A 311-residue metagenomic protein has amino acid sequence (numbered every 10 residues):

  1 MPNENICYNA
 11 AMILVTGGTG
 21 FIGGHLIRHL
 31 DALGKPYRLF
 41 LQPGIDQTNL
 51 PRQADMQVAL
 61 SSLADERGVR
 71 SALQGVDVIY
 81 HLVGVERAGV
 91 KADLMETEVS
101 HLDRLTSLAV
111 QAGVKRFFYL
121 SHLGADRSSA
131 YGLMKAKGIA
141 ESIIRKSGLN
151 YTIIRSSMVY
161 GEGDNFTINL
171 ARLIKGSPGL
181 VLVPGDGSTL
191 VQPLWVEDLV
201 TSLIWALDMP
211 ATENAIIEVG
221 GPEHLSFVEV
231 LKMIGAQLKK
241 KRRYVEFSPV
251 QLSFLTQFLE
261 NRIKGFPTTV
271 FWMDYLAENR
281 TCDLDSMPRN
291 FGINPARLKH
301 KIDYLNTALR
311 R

Functional and structural regions predicted by a protein language model:
M12, D77-V78, R116: Structural motif
I13-L33: N-terminal Rossmann NAD(P)H-binding glycine-rich loop of SDR-like oxidoreductase domains
K35-G44: Conserved glycine-rich Rossmann-like NAD(P)H-binding loop of the short-chain dehydrogenase/reductase
I45-N49, A54-R104, L108-Q111, L123-R127: NAD(P)H-binding glycine-rich loop region in Rossmannoid oxidoreductase-like domains and their noncatalytic homologs
V85, E96-S147, T152-R155: Conserved Rossmann-fold NAD(P)-dependent oxidoreductase catalytic core, especially the SDR/UDP-sugar
S128-K240: Oxidoreductase cofactor-interface core, primarily capturing Rossmann-like NAD(P)-dependent enzymes
W205-T268, C282-R311: Mid/C-terminal beta-alpha module of Rossmann-like enzyme folds, strongest in SDR-family dehydrogenases/epimerases
